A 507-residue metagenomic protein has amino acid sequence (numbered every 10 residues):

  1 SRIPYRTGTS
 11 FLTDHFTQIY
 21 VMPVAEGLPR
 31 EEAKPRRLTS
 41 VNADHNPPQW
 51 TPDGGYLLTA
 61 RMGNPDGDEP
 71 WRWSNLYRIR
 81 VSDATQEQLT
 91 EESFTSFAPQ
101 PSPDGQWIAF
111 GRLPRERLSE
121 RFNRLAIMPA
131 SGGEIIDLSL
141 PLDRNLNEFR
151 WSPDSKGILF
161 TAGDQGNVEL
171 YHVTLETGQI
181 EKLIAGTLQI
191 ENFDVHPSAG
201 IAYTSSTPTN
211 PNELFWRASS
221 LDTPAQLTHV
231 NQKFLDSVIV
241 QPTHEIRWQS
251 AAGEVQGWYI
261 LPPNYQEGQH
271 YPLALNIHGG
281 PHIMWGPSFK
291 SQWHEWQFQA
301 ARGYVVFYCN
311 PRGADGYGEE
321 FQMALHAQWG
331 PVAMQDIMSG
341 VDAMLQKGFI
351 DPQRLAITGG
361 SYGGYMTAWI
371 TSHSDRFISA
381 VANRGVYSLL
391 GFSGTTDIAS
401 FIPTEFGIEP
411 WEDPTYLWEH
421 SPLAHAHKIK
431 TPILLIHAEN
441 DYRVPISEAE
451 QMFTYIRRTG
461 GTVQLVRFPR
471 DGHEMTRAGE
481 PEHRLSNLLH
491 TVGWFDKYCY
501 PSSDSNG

Functional and structural regions predicted by a protein language model:
S1-Q18, T39-H45, A60-N75, Q88-F97 (+8 more regions): A flexible loop/linker signature enriched in serine peptidases of the S9 family
V24-G27, R80-A84, P129-G133, T174-G178 (+1 more regions): Short loop/turn segments that connect beta-strands within beta-propeller blades
E31-T39, E87-T90, I136-L140, E181-A185 (+1 more regions): Beta-propeller fold detector
P52-D53, P103-D104, P153-D154, H196-S198: Residue-level detector of Asp-centered blade-edge/turn motifs that repeat once per structural unit in beta-propeller
L57, G105-I108, I158, I201-A202: Hydrophobic beta-strand positions that form the internal "hydrophobic ladder" of WD40/Gbeta-like beta-propeller blades
E191-G507: Serine-hydrolase catalytic core recognition
